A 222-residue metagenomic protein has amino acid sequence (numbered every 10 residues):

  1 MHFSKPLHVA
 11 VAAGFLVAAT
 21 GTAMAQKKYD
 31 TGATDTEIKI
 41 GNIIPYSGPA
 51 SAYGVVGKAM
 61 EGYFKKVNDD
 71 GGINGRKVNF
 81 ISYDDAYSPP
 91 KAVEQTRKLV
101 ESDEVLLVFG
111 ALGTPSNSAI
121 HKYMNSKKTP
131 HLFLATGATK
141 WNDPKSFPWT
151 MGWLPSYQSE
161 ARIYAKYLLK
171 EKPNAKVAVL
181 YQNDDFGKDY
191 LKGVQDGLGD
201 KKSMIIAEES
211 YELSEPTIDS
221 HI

Functional and structural regions predicted by a protein language model:
M1-I38: Short, low-complexity disordered leader/linker segments with a strong preference for bacterial N-terminal type II
K27-Y29, E37, A52-K58, D70-D143 (+2 more regions): Beta-alpha junction/loop-to-helix N-cap segments that form part of ligand/metal-binding clefts
T36-V55, A111, K176-L180: Short beta-strand segments enriched in small/hydrophobic residues
K39-G41, N79-I81, A178, I206-A207: A structural signal for isolated positions on well-ordered beta-strands in alpha/beta enzyme cores
Y46-S47, A86, N183-D184: Residue-level signal for short, function-critical loop segments
P49-K58, D185-D189: Glycine- and acidic-residue-enriched helix-capping/strand-helix junction motifs
Y63-I73, L168: Flexible, small-residue-rich helix->loop connector segments that border functional cores
K91-E94, T139-N142, F147-I222: Extracellular/periplasmic Venus flytrap/periplasmic-binding protein
